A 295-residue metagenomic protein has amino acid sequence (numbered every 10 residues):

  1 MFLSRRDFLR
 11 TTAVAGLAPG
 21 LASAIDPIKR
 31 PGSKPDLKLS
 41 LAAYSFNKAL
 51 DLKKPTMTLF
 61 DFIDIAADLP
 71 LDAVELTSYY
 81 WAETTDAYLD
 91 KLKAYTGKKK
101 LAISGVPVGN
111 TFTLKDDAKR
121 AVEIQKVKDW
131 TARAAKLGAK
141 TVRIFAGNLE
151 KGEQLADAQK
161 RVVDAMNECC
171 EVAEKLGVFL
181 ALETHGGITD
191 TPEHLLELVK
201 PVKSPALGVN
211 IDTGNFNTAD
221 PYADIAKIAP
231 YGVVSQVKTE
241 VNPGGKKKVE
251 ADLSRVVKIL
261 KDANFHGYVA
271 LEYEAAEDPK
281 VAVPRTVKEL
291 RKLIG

Functional and structural regions predicted by a protein language model:
F2-S40, S45-P70, T189-G295: Histidine-acidic metal/acid-base catalytic patches
T12-G20, A24-K34, D64, Y95-V108 (+2 more regions): Active-site acidic/histidine proton-transfer and metal-coordination neighborhood in alpha/beta enzyme cores
D68, Y80, N110: Active-site beta->alpha N-cap acidic-glycine motif
E75, G105-P107, R143, Q236 (+1 more regions): Conserved beta-strand positions in the central sheet of alpha/beta enzyme cores
E75-K93, L149-E153: Glycine-rich, proline-tolerant flexible connector loops at the mouths of alpha/beta enzymes
E75-S78, L180-T184, N210-D212, A270-E272: Short catalytic-loop micro-motif centered on adjacent basic/acidic residues
W81-T84, E150, G187, F216 (+1 more regions): Glycine-/small-residue-rich active-site loops that bind phosphorylated ligands and cofactors
T84-D90, D117-R120, Q154-L155, K280-A282: Metal-dependent catalytic neighborhoods of phosphoester/phosphodiester hydrolases
